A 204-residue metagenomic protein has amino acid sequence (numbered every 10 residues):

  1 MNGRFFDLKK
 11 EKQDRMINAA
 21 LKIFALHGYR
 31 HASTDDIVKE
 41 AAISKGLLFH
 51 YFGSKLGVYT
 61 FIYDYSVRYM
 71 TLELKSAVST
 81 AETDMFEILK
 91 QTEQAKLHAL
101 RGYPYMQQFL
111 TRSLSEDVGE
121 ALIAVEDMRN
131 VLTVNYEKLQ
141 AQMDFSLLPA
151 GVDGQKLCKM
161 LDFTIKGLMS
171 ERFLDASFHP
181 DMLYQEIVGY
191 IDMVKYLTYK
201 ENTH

Functional and structural regions predicted by a protein language model:
M1-K10, N202-H204: N-terminal intrinsically disordered/low-complexity leader segments
K12-A20, I37, V58, I62-S66 (+2 more regions): Generic hydrophobic, amphipathic alpha-helix propensity
R15, I23-G57, F61: Helix-turn-helix
L26-R30, A81, Y103: Short coil/turn segments at alpha/beta junctions that flank glycine-rich nucleotide-binding fingerprints
R30-H31, L148, V152: Short, charged helix-capping/linker segments at alpha-helix termini
F52, T111-V118: Short helix-capping/turn signature of helix-turn-helix
R68-S79, T83, H98, G102 (+5 more regions): Amphipathic alpha-helical packing segments from all-alpha helical-bundle domains
Q108-L110, L122-I123, G151: Short, hydrophobic secondary-structure boundary micro-motifs
